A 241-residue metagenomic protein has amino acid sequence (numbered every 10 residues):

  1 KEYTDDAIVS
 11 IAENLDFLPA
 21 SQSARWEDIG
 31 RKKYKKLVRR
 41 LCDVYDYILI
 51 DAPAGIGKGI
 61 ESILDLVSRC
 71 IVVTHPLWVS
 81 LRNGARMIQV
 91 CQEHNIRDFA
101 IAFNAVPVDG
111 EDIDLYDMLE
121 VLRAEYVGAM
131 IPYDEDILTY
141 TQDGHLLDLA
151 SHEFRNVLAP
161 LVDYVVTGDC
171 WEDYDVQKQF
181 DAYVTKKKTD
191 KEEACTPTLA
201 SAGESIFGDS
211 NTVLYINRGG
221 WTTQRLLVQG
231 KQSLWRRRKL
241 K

Functional and structural regions predicted by a protein language model:
K1-D43, Y140-D143, L147-D148: P-loop/Walker-type NTP enzyme "switch/lid" segment
S23-A24, G55, L77-W78, A105-G110 (+1 more regions): Conserved nucleotide-binding/hydrolysis micro-motifs of P-loop NTPases
C42-G59: Glycine-rich phosphate-binding loop used to anchor ATP phosphates in small-molecule kinases, encompassing both
G59-L77: Inter-motif core of Ras-like GTPase G domains
G84-N95: Conserved C-terminal guanine-recognition region of P-loop GTPase G domains, centered on the G4
P107, L119-L146: Beta-strand-loop-alpha "switch" segments that mediate conformational coupling across diverse proteins
D143-K241: NTP-binding/hydrolysis catalytic cores, primarily Walker-type P-loop NTPases
